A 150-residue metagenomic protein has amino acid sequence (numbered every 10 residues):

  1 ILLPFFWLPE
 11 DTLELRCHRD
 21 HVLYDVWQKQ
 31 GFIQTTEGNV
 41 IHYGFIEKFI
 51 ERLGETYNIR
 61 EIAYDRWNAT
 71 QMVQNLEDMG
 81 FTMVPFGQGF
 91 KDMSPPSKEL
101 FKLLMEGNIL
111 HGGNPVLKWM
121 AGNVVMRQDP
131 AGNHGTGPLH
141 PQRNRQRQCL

Functional and structural regions predicted by a protein language model:
I1-L3, C149-L150: Acidic, metal-ligating active-site segments
L2-E61: Nucleic-acid-processing active sites and adjacent nucleic-acid-binding tracks, predominantly divalent metal-dependent
L8-T12, W67-A69, N144-R145: Short, glycine-/Ser/Thr-/acidic-enriched flexible segments
L13-E14, Q71-V73, P95: Switch/connector loops and helix/strand junctions flanking conserved nucleotide-binding motifs in nucleotide-processing
L23-K29, N75-L150: Metal-dependent DNA phosphodiester-chemistry modules and their immediately adjacent helices/loops in DNA-processing
F45, Y64-N68, D92: Short, glycine/acidic-rich beta->alpha junctions
E47-K48, T70, K98: Residue-level marker for well-ordered alpha-helical positions
T56-V73: Short glycine-rich phosphate-binding loop at a beta-alpha junction
